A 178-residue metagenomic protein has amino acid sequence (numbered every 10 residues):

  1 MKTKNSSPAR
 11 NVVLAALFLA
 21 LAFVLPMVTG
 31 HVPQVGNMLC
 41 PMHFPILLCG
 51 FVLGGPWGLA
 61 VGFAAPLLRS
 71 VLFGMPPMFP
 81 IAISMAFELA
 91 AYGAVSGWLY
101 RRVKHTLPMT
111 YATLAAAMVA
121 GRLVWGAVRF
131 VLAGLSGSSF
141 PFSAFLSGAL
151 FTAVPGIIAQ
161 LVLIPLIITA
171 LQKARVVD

Functional and structural regions predicted by a protein language model:
M1-V52, P56-W57: Hydrophobic transmembrane alpha-helices
V12-L17, F44, L48, L59-F63 (+4 more regions): Hydrophobic alpha-helical transmembrane segments
V24-C40, A64-L99, A133-L135: Interfacial aromatic-anchored transmembrane helix boundaries in multi-pass membrane proteins
H31-G36, G74-I83, V103-D178: Membrane-embedded alpha-helical hairpins and interfacial helices in multi-pass inner-membrane proteins
H43, L47, A86-G93, I157 (+1 more regions): Alpha-helical transmembrane segments of multi-pass membrane proteins
G50, Y92-R101, I164, I168: Hydrophobic transmembrane alpha-helices
